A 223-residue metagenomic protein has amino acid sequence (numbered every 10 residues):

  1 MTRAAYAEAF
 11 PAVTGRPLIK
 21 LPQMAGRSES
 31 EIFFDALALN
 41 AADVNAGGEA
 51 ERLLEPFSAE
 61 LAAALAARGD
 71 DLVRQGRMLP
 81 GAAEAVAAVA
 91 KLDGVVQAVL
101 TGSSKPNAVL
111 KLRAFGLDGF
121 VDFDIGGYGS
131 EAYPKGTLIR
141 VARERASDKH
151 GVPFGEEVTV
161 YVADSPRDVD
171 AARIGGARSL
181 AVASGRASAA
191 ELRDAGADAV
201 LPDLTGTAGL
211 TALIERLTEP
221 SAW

Functional and structural regions predicted by a protein language model:
M1-A25, F34-L37: Active-site neighborhood of HAD-like aspartate-dependent phosphohydrolases
E31-G48, A142-R145: Helix-loop "lid/cap" segments that line or gate small-molecule binding pockets
A59-G69: Short, basic/glycine-rich phosphate-binding loops at helix/coil junctions that contact nucleotide phosphates
A67-V99: Short, acidic loop-to-helix structural element flanking the phosphoryl-transfer center in phosphate-processing enzymes
R74, A98, S103-V160, P166-G175: Substrate-recognition "cap/lid" segment bordering the active-site pocket of phosphatases
G127, A199-T205: Short acidic-hydrophobic, aromatic-tinged amphipathic segments that line or gate anion-handling sites
Y161-A199: Acidic, Mg2+-coordinating phosphoryl-transfer loop and its flanking beta/alpha structural elements, shared across
T207-P220: Short amphipathic alpha-helix with an adjacent loop that forms part of the alpha/beta core around
